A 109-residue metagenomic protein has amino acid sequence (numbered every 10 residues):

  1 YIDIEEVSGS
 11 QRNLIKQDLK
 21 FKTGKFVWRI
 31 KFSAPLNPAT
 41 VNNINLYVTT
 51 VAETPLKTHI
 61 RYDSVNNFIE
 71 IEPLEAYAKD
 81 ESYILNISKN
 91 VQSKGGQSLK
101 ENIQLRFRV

Functional and structural regions predicted by a protein language model:
Y1-V109: Acidic, low-complexity Ser/Thr/Gly/Pro-rich repeat segments typical of extracellular/periplasmic and surface-exposed
